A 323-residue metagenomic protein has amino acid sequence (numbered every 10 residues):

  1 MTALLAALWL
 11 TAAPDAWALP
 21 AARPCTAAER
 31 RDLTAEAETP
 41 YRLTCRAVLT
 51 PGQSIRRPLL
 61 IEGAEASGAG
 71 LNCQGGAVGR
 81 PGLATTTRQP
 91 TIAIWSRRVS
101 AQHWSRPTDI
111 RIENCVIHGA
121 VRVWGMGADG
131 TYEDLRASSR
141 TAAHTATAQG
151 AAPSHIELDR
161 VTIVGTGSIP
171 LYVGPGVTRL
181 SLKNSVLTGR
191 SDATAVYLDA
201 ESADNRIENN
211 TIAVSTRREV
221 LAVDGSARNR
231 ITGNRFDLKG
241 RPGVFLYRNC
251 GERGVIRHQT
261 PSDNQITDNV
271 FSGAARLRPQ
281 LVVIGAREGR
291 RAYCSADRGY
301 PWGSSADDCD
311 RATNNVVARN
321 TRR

Functional and structural regions predicted by a protein language model:
T2-T11: Bacterial N-terminal signal peptides
D15-R323: Extracellular parallel beta-helix/beta-solenoid repeat domains
